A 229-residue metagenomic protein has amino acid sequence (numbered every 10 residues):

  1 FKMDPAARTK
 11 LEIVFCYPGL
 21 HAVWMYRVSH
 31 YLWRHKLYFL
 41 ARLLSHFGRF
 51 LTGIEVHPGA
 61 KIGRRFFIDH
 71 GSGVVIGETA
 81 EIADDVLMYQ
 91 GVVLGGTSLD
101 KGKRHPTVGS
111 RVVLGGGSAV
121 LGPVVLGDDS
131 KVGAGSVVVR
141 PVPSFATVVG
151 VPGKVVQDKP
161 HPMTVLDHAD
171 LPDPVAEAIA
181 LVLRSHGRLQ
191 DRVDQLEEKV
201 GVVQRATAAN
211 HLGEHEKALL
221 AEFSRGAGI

Functional and structural regions predicted by a protein language model:
F1-R49, M163-I229: Terminal amphipathic alpha-helical/low-complexity segments used for targeting or macromolecular assembly
R49-V156: Structural signal for interior beta-strand "rungs" in well-ordered beta-sheet cores of soluble enzyme domains
